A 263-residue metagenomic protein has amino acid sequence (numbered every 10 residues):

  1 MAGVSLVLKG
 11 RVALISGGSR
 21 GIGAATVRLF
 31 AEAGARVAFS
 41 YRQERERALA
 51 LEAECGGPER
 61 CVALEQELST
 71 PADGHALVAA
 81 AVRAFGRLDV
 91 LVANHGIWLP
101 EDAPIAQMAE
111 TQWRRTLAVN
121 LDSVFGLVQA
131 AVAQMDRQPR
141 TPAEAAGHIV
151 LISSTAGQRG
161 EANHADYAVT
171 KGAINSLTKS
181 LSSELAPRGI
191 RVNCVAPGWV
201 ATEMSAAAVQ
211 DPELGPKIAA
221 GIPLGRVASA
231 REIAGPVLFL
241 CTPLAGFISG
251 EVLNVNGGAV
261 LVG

Functional and structural regions predicted by a protein language model:
A2-V4, D102, R159, V237-L238 (+1 more regions): Short C-terminal tail/terminal secondary-structure segment of NAD(P)H-dependent dehydrogenase/reductase domains
V12, S19-R20: Conserved glycine-rich cofactor-binding loop
T70, C194, P216-I248, G257: C-terminal helical subdomain
D102-I105, A109-L117, I218: Substrate-binding pocket helix/loop in short-chain dehydrogenase/reductase
V128, T170, T178: Active-site helix of classical SDR
A133, S183-P187, G246: Alpha-helical segment proximal to the catalytic Tyr-Lys
S154: Residue(s) in the substrate-gating loop at a strand-loop-helix junction that position the organic substrate next
